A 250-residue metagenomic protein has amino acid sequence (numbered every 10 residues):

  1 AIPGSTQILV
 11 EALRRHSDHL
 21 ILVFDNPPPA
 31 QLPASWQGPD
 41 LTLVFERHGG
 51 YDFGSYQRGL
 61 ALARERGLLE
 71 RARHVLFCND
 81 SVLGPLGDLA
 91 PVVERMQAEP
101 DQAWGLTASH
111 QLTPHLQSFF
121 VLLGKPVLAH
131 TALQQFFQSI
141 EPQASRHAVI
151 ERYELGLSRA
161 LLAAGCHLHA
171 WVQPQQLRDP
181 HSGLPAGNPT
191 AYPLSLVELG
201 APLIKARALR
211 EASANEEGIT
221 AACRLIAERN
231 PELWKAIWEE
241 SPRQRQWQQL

Functional and structural regions predicted by a protein language model:
A1-L250: ER/Golgi luminal nucleotide-sugar-dependent glycosyltransferases, focusing on the catalytic module
